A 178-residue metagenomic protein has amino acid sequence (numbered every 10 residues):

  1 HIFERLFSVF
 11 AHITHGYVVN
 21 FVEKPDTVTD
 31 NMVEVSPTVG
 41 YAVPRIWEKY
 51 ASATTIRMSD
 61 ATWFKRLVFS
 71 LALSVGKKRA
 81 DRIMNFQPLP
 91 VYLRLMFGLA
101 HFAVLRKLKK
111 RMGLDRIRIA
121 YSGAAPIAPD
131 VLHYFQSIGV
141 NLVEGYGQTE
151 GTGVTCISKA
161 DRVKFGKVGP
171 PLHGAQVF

Functional and structural regions predicted by a protein language model:
H1-E4, V68, V140, K164-G166: Proteins with a high burden of low-complexity, intrinsically disordered sequence enriched in S/T/G/P/A and R, requiring
I2-F102: Conserved AMP-binding/adenylation subdomain of ANL enzymes
G40, A100-F178: Conserved AMP-binding/adenylate-forming
